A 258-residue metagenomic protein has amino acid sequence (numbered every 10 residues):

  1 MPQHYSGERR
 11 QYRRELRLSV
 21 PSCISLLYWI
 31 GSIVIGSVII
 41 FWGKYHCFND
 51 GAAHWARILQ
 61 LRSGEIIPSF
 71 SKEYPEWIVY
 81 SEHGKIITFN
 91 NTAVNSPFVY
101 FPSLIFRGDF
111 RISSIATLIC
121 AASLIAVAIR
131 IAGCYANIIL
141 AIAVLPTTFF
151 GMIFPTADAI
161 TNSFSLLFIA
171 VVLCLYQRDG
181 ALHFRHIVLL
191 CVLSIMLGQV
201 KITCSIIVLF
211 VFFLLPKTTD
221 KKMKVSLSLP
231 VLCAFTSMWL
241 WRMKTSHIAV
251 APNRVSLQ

Functional and structural regions predicted by a protein language model:
M1-W42, G133, K224-L232: Start-transfer (signal-anchor) and selected internal transmembrane alpha helices of multi-pass inner/ER membrane
Q11, R111-A136, L167: Transmembrane-helix motifs of polytopic, lipid-linked glycan transferases
G51, W55-G108: Interfacial juxtamembrane loops and adjacent helix segments that form the catalytic/substrate-binding surfaces
I139-T147: Transmembrane and membrane-interface helices of multi-pass, inner-membrane envelope-modifying transferases
F149-F150, H186-I202, I206-F213: Membrane-interface alpha helices of multi-pass inner-membrane proteins
F154-T161: Short acidic/glycine- and proline-prone juxtamembrane loop motifs at membrane-interface regions of multi-pass membrane
V171, Y176-M196, K224: Short hydrophobic alpha-helices at membrane interfaces in multi-pass membrane enzymes
T203, I207-Q258: Membrane-lumen/periplasm interface segments of specific transmembrane helices in polyprenyl phosphate-linked
